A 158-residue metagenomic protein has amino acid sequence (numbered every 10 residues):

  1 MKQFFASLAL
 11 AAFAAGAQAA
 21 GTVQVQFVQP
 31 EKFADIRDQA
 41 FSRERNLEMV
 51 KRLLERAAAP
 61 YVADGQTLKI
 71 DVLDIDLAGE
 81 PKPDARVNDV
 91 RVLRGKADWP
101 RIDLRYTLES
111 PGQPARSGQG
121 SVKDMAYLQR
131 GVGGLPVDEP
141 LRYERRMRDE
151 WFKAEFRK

Functional and structural regions predicted by a protein language model:
K2-L8: Sec-dependent signal peptide recognition, specifically the positively charged N-region followed immediately by
A12-A20: N-terminal signal peptide c-region/cleavage motif recognized by signal peptidases
A20, F27-L73: N-terminal segment of the mature soluble domain
A20-Q26, D89-G95, D138-E139, E150-K158: N-terminal, polar/charged subdomain of small-to-medium soluble alpha/beta proteins
Q39-A40, S117-E150: Short secondary-structure boundary motifs at beta->alpha junctions and helix caps
A40-M49, K96-A97, D138-R142: Soluble non-cytosolic domains of exported or imported proteins
A59-L68, T107-S117: A short, structured loop/turn motif at beta-sheet edges
V72-E109: Surface-exposed short loop/turn segments
